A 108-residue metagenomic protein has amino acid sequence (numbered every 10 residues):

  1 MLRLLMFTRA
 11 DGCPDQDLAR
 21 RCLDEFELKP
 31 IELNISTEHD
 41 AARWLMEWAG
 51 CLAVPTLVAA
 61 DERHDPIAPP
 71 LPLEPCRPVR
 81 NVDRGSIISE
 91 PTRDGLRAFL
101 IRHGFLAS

Functional and structural regions predicted by a protein language model:
M1-E32: Local sequence-structure signature of Cys/Sec-based thiol-disulfide redox active-site neighborhoods
F7, L33, L45, R84: Conserved short-loop catalytic and cofactor-binding motifs
A10, S36, E90-P91: Conserved residues at beta->alpha junctions
P14, D40, P91: Residues that form or flank phosphate/diphosphate-binding pockets in enzymes that use nucleotide phosphates
N34-L52, A60-H64, A98-L106: Thioredoxin-like thiol-disulfide oxidoreductase module
D61-S108: Non-catalytic, surface beta->alpha helical segment in thiol-disulfide oxidoreductase systems
